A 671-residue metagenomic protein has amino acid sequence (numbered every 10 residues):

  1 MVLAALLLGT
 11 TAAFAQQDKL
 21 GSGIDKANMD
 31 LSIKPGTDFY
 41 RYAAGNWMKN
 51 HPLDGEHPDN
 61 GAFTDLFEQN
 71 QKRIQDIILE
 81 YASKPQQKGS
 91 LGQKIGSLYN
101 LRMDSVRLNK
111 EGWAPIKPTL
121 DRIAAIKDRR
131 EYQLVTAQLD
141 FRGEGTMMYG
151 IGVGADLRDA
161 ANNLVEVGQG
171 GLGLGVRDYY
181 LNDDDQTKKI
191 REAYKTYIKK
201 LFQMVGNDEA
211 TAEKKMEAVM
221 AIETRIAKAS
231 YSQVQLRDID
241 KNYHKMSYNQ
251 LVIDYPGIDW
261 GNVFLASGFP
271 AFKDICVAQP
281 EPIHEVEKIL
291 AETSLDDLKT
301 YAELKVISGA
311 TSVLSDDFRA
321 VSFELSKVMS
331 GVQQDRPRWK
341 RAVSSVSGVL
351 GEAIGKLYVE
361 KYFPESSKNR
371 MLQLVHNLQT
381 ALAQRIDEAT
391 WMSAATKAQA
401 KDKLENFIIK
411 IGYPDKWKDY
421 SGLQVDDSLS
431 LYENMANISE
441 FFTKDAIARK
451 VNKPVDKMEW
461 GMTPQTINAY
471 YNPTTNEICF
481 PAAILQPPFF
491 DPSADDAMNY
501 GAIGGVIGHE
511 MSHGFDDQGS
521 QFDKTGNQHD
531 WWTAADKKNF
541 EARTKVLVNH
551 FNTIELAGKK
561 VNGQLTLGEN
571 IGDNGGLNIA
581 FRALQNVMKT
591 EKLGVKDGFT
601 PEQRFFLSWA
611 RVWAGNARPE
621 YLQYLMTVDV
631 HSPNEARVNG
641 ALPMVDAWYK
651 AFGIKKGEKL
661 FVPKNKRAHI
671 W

Functional and structural regions predicted by a protein language model:
M1-D18: Bacterial Sec-dependent N-terminal signal peptides
Q17-A27: Short, Gly/Pro- and small/polar-rich lid/capping loops
N28-K49, Y180, D184-M204, A394 (+2 more regions): Hydrophobic/aromatic-rich, well-ordered segments within soluble, folded domains that form packed cores
K34-T37, Y42-K110: Active-site-surrounding "flap" and adjacent substrate/cofactor-binding loops of secreted or lumenal enzymes, prototyped
E56-I78, A210-A229, N499-G505, E602-F606: Short secondary-structure subsegments characteristic of cysteine-rich extracellular domains
H57, Q86-Q87, L91, D208-V219 (+4 more regions): Short, glycine/acidic-rich hinge or "gate" loops at secondary-structure transitions that mediate conformational
F67, D254-I258, C276-P280, R336 (+3 more regions): Intrinsically disordered, low-complexity linker/terminal regions across diverse proteins
Y81-Q373, N377: Noncatalytic, helix-rich "gating/capping" subdomain that lines the substrate-entry/channel surface of large enzyme
